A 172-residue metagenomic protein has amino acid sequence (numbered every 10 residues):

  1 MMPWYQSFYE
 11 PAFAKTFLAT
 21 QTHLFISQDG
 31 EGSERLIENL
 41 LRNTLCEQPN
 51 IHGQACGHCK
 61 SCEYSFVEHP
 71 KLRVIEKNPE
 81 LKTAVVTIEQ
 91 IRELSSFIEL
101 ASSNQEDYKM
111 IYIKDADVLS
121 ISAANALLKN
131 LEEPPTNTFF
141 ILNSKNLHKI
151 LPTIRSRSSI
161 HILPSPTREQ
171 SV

Functional and structural regions predicted by a protein language model:
M1-I113, F139-I141, P152: P-loop/Walker A NTP-binding region and its immediately flanking N-terminal helices in P-loop NTPase folds
E31-E34, S120-I121, H148: Loop/helix-junction capping segments adjacent to catalytic residues or to phosphate/diphosphate-binding pockets
E76, I160-Q170: Conserved AAA+ ATPase "SRH/arginine-finger" region at the nucleotide-binding site
L81, K149, E169: Flexible, glycine-rich phosphate/dinucleotide-binding loops and adjacent beta-alpha linkers at cofactor/substrate
L100-S102, N125-K129, E133-P135, F139-K145: Phosphate/Mg2+-binding loops and adjacent switch elements in nucleotide/diphosphate-handling enzyme cores
K114-A116, L142-L147, P164-T167: A short beta-strand-to-loop transition that corresponds to the Sensor-1 phosphate-sensing loop of AAA+ P-loop ATPases
S122-L131, L147-S159: Short regulatory helix/loop adjacent to the ATP-binding pocket of P-loop NTPases
